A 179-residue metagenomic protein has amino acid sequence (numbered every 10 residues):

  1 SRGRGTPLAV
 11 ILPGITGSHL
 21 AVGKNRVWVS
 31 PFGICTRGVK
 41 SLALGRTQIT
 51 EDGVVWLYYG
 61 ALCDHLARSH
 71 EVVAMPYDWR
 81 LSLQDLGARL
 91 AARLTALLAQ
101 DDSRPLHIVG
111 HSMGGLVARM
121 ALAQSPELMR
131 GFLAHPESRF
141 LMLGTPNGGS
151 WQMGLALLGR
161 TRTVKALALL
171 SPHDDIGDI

Functional and structural regions predicted by a protein language model:
S1-G177: N-terminal non-catalytic accessory region
